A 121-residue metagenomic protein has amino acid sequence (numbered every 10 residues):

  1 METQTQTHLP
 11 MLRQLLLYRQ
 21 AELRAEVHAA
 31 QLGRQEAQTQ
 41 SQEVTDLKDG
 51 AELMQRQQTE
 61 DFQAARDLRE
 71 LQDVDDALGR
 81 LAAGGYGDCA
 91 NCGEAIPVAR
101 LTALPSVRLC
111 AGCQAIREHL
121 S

Functional and structural regions predicted by a protein language model:
M1-A83, S121: Interaction interfaces in information-processing and related assembly proteins
L16, C92, L101: Residue-level signature of catalytic and energy-coupling elements of molecular machines, predominantly ATP/GTP-dependent
D67, A103-S106: Short, conserved glycine- and acidic-residue-centered signature motifs in active-site or ligand-binding loops
G84-G87, P105: Flanking scaffold residues of small Cys/His-coordinated metal-binding clusters
A90-C92, G112: Short, cysteine/histidine-rich loop/knuckle motifs that typically chelate Zn2+
A99-L104, L120-S121: Short Cys/His-rich "knuckle" micro-motifs
V107-A115: Cysteine-rich micro-motifs
